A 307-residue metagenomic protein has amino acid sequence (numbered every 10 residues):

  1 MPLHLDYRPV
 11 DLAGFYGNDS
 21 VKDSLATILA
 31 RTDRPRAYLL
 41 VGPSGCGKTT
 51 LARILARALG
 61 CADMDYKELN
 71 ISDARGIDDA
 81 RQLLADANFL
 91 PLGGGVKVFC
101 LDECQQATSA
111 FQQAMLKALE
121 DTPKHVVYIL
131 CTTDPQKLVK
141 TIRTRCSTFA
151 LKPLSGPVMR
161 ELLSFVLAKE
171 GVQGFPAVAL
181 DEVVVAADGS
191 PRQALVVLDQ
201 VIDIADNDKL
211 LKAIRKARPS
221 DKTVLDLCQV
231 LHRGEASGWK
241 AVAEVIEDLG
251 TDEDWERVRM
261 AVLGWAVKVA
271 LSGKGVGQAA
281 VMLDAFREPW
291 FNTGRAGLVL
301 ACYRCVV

Functional and structural regions predicted by a protein language model:
M1-T148, K152-V158, S164, V185 (+3 more regions): P-loop/Walker A NTP-binding region and its immediately flanking N-terminal helices in P-loop NTPase folds
K140, P157, A177, A217-L225 (+4 more regions): Amphipathic alpha-helical repeat elements characteristic of tetratricopeptide repeat
G156-S164, A168, A177-V184, L263: An amphipathic alpha-helix signature
Q173-P176, Q193-L195, A205-L211, S237-K240: Short, structured loop/turn "capping" segments at alpha-beta junctions
G174-A186, D208-L210, T223: Short conserved motifs of the RecA-like P-loop NTPase core
D181-A186, R192-I204, C228-Q229, A243-E247: C-terminal helical "lid" of AAA+/P-loop NTPase domains
L198, I202-D226, G275-A280: Conserved C-terminal helix/linker of AAA+ ATPases
D226-V307: Helix-rich C-terminal "collar"/helical-bundle subdomain used as an assembly and partner-interaction module in RFC-like
